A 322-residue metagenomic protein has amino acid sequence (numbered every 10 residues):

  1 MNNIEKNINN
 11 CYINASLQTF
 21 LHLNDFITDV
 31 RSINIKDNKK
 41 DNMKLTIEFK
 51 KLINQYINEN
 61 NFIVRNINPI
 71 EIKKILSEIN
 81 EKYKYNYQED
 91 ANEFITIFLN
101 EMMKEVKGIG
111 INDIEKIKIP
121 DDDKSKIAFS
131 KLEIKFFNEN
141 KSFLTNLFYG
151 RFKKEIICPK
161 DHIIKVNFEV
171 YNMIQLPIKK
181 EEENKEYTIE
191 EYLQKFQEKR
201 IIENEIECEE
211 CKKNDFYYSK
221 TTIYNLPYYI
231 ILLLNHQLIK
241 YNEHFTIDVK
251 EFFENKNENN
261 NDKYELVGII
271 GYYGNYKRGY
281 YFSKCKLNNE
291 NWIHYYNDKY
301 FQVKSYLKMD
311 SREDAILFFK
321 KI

Functional and structural regions predicted by a protein language model:
M1-D122, I231-L234, L307-K320: USP/UBP deubiquitinase core
I4, R151, I201-N204: Residue-level signal for mature regions of secreted extracellular proteins and peptides
I8, K153-E155, E205-C208: Residues immediately within or flanking Cys/His clusters that coordinate Zn2+ in small zinc-binding modules
N10-Y12, R151, N225, Y276: Short, surface-exposed loop/turn motifs at beta-strand boundaries within globular domains
F20, I33-K40, S130, I134-E139 (+2 more regions): Exposed substrate/partner-binding surface patches
F26, Y83, L147-F148, Y171: Aromatic-residue hotspot detector
Y85-K165: Active-site periphery "cap/insert" segments of enzyme catalytic domains
